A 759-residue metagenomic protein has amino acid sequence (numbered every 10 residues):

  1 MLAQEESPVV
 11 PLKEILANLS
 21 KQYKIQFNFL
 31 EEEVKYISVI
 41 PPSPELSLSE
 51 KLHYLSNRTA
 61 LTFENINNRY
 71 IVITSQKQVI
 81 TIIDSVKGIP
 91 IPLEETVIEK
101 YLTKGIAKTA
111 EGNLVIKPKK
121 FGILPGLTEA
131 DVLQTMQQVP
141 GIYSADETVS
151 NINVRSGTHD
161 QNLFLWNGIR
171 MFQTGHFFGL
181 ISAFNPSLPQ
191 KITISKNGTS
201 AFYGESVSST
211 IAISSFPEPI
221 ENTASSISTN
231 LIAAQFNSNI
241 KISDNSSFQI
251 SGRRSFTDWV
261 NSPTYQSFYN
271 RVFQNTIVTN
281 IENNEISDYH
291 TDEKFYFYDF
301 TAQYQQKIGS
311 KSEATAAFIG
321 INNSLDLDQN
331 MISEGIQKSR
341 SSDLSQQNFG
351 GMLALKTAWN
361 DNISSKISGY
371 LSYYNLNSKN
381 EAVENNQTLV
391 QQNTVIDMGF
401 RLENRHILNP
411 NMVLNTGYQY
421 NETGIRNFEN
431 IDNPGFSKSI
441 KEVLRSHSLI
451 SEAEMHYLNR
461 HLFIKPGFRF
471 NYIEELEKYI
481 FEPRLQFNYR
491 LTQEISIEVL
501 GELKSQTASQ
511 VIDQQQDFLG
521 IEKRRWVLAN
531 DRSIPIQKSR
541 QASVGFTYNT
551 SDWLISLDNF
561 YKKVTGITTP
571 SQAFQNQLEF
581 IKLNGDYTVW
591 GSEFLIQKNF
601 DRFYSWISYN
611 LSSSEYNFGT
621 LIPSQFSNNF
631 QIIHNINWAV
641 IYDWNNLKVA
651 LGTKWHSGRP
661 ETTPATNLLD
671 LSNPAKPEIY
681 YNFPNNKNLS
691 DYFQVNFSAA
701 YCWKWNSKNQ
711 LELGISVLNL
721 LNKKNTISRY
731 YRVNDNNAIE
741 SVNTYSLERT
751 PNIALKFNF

Functional and structural regions predicted by a protein language model:
L16, S20-Y23, I66-N68, V72-I123 (+1 more regions): Short, acidic, small-residue-rich periplasmic hinge/interaction motif at the N-terminus of Gram-negative outer-membrane
K108-T158, G168-S182, K191-T199: Periplasmic N-terminal accessory/gating domains of Gram-negative outer-membrane beta-barrel systems
Q138-V139, A183-A224: A beta-strand signature from Gram-negative outer-membrane beta-barrel systems, especially the internal plug domain
I232-F256, Q274-L325, Q347-S364, L371 (+1 more regions): Transmembrane beta-barrel wall of Gram-negative outer-membrane proteins
T257-W259, P263, Y269, W655-A675 (+2 more regions): C-terminal beta-signal and adjacent terminal beta-strands/loops of Gram-negative outer-membrane beta-barrel proteins
E293, E313-D361, S365, Y373-I396 (+1 more regions): Flexible loop and strand-edge segments within Gram-negative outer membrane beta-barrel domains
S342-G350, A354-L355, E442, S496 (+5 more regions): Outer-membrane beta-barrel signature, preferentially recognizing the C-terminal barrel domain of Gram-negative
Y561-K563, K582-T666: Gram-negative outer-membrane beta-barrel transporters
